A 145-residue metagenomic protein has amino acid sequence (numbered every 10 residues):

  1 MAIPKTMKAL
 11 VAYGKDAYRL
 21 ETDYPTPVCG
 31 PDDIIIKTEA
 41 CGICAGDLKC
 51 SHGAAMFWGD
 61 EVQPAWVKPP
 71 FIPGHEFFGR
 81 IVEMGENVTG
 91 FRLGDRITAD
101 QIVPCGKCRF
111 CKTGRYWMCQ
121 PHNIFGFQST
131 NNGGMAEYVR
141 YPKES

Functional and structural regions predicted by a protein language model:
I3-L10: Short structural boundary motif marking the start of a folded domain
T6, G30, G134-M135: A generic structural signal for well-ordered coil/turn residues at beta-strand boundaries that shape enzyme active-site
V11-Y18: Extracellular beta-rich ligand/substrate-recognition surface
Y18, Q63-P70, H75, C105-S145: NAD(P)H dinucleotide-binding glycine-rich loop of Rossmann-like/cofactor-binding domains, especially the beta1-alpha1
R19-D23: A local structural motif
P25-C41, M56-R109: Glycine-rich beta-strand-centered segment in the early N-terminal region that forms part of a ligand/cofactor-binding
K49-M56: Short Gly/aromatic-enriched secondary-structure transition segments
